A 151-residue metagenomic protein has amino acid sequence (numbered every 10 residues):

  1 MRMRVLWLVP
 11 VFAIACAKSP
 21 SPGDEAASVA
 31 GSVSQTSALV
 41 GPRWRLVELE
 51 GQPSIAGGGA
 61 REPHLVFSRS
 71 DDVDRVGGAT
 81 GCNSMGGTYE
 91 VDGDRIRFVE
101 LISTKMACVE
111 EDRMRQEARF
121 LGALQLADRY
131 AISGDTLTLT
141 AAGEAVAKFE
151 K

Functional and structural regions predicted by a protein language model:
M1-I14: Sec-dependent bacterial lipoprotein signal peptides
C16-K151: Lipid interaction determinants
